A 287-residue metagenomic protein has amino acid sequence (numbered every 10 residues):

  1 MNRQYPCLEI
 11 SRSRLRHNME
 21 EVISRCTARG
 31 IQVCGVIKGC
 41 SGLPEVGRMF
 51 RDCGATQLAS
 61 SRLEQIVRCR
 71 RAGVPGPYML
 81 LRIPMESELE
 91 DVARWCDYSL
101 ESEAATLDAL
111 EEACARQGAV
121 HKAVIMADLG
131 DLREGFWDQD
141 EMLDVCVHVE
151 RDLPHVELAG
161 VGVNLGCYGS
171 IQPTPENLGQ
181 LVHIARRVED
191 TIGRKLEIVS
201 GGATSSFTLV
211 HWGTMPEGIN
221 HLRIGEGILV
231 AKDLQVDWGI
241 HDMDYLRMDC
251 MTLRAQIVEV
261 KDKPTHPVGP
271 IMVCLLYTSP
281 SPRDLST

Functional and structural regions predicted by a protein language model:
M1-M85, D91-C96: A charged N-terminal "starter" segment
I10, R14, P84, Y98-A105 (+2 more regions): Alpha-helix N-cap and loop-to-helix initiation/capping positions
L15, K38, C69, I125 (+4 more regions): Conserved, mostly hydrophobic/aromatic
T27, R51-D52, R70-G73, A93-R94 (+2 more regions): Acidic (Asp/Glu)-rich catalytic clusters
W95-C114, V120-D128: A generic, well-ordered mixed alpha/beta core segment in the N-terminal half of proteins
A119-K122, D128-T252: Active-site loop/helix belt of alpha/beta enzymes
K261-T265: Short, conserved beta-turn/loop elements at beta-strand boundaries and strand-helix junctions
Y277-T287: Single conserved hydrophobic/aromatic residue that forms the stacking wall/gate of nucleotide- or nucleobase-binding
